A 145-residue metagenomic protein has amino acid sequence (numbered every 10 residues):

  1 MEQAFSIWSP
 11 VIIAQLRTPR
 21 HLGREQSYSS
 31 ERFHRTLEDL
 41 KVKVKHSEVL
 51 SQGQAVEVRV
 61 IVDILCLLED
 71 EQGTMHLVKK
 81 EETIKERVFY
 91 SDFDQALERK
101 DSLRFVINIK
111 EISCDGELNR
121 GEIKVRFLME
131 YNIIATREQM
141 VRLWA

Functional and structural regions predicted by a protein language model:
M1-A145: Viral structural modules
